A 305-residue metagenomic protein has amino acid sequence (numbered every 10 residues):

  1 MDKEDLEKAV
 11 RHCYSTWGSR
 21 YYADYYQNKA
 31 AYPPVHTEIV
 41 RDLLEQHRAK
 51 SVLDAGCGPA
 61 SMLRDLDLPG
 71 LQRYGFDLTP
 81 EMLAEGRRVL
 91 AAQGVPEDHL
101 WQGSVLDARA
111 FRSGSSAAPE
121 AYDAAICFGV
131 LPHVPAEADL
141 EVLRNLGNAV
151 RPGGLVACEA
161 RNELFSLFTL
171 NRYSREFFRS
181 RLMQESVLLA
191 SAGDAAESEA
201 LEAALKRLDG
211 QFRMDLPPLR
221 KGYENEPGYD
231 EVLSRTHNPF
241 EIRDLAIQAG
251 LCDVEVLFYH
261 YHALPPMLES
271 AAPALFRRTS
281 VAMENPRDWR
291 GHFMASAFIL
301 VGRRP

Functional and structural regions predicted by a protein language model:
M1-H47, D65: Conserved class I S-adenosyl-L-methionine
G56-G58: Class I SAM-dependent methyltransferase "Motif I" SAM/SAH-binding loop
S61-A108: Class I SAM-dependent methyltransferase SAM/SAH-binding core
I126: A conserved beta-strand element that flanks and buttresses the S-adenosyl-L-methionine
L140-P152: A short glycine-rich, Lys/Arg-flanked "PGG" loop and its adjoining helix->strand segment in the class I
A157-A204: Conserved class I S-adenosyl-L-methionine
L170-E176, L208-V232: Short, glycine-/aromatic-enriched active-site segment of Class I SAM-dependent methyltransferases
L219-S234, P239-D244, V254-P305: A C-terminal cap/extension of S-adenosyl-L-methionine-dependent methyltransferases that defines the acceptor-substrate
